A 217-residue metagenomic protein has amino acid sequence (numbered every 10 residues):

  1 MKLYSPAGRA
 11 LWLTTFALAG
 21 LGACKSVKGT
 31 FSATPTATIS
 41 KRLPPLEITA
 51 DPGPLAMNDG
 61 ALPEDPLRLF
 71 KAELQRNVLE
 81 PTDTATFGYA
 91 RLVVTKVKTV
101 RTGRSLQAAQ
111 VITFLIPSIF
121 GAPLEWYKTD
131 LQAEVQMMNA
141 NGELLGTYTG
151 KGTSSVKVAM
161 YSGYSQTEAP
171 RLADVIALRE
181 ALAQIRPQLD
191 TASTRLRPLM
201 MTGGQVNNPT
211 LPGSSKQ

Functional and structural regions predicted by a protein language model:
M1-C24: Sec-dependent bacterial lipoprotein signal peptides
L3, L79-E80, D130-M138, E180: A short, hydrophobic secondary-structure junction motif
T15, I39, D83, L124-W126 (+1 more regions): Sterically constrained small-residue positions within well-ordered secondary structures of folded domains
G22-T86, V94-R101, K151, T194-Q217: A structural "domain/chain start" motif
G29, L124-Q132, L144-Q217: C-terminal/domain-edge helix-coil "capping" segments
N58, L62, I119, P123 (+1 more regions): Conserved aromatic-histidine-acidic binding/catalytic patches
Y89-L92, L182: Polar alpha-helical coiled-coil and adjacent low-complexity
V93-L145, T167: Surface-exposed short loop/turn segments
